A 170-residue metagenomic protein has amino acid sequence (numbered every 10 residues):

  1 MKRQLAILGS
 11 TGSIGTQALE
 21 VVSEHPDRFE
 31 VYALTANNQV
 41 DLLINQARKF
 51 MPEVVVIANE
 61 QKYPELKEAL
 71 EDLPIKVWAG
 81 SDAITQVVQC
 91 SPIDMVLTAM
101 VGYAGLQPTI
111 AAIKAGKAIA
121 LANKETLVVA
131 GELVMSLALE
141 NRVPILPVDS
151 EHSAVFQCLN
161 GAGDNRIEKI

Functional and structural regions predicted by a protein language model:
M1-V55: N-terminal Rossmann-like dinucleotide-binding module
T11, A47, V96, G116 (+1 more regions): Residue-level signal for inorganic ion chemistry
I44-R48, T85, I110-A111, S136: Alpha-helical segments flanking ligand/cofactor-binding loops in enzyme cores
V56-A58, K76-A83: Short acidic-hydrophobic, aromatic-tinged amphipathic segments that line or gate anion-handling sites
A58-N59, A122-K124: Short beta->alpha connector loops at strand-helix junctions that form conserved, small/polar/Pro-enriched
A79-A111: Beta-loop-alpha module in the N-terminal Rossmann-like domain of NAD(P)-dependent dehydrogenases, especially those
A99, L106, I110-A115, G131-I170: Rossmann-like NAD(P)H-binding beta-loop-alpha module
